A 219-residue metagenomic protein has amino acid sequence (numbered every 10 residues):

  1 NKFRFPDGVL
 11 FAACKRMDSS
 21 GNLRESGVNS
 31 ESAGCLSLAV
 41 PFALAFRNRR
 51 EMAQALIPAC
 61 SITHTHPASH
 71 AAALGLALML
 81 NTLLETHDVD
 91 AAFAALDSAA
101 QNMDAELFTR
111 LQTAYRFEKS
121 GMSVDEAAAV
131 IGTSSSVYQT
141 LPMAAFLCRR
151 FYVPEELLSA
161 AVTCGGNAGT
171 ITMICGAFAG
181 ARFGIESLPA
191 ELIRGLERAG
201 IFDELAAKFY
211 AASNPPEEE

Functional and structural regions predicted by a protein language model:
N1-E219: Structured, active/binding-site neighborhoods that engage oxygen-rich ligands
